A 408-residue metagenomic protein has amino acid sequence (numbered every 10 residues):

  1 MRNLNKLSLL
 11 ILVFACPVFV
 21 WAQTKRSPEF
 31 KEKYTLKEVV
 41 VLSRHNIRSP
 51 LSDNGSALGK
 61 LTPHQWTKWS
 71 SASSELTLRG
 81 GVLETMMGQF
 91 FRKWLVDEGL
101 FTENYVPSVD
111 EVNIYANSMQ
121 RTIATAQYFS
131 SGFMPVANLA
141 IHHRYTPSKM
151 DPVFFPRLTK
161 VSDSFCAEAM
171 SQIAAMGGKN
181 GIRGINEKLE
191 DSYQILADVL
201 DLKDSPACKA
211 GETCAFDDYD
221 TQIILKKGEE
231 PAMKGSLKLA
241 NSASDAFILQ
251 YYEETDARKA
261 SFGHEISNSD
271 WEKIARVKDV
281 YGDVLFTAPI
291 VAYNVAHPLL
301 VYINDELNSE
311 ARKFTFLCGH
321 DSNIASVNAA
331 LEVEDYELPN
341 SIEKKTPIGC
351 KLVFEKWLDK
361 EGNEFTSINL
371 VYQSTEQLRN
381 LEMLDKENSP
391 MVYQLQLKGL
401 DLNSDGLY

Functional and structural regions predicted by a protein language model:
M1-T24: Bacterial Sec-dependent N-terminal signal peptides
Q23-E111, N117-T315, G319-Y408: Signature for phosphate-centric chemistry
